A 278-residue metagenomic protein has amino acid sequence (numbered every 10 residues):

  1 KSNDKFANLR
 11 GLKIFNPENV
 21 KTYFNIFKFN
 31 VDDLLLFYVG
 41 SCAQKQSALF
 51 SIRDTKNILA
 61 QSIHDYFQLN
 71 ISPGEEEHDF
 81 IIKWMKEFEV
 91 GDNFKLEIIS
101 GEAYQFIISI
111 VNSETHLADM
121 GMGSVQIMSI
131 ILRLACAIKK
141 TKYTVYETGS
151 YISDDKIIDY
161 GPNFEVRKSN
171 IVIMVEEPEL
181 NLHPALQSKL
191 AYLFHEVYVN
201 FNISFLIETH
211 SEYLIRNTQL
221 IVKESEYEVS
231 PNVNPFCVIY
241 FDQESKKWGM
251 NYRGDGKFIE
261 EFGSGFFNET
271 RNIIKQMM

Functional and structural regions predicted by a protein language model:
K1-F88: Coupling/switch segment of ABC-type P-loop NTPase heads
E77-K83, E87-K275: Switch/communication elements of ASCE P-loop NTPase nucleotide-binding domains
